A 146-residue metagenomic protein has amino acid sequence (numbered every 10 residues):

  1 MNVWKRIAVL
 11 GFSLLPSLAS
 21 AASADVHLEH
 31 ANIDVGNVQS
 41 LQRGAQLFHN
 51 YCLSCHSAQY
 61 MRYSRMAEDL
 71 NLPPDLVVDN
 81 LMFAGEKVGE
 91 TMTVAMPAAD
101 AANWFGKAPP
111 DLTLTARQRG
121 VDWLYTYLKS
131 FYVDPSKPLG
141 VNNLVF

Functional and structural regions predicted by a protein language model:
M1-V35: Post-cleavage N-terminal segment of exported redox proteins
F12-L15, A19, V78-D79, M96-A101 (+1 more regions): Intrinsically disordered, low-complexity boundary segments flanking structured domains
A22-Q46, S57-E68, V77: Electrostatic cytochrome c docking/interface patches
Q39, D75, R119-D122: Generic alpha-helical secondary structure signal
Q46-A58, V94-A98, A108-R119, W123-T126: C-type cytochrome heme c attachment motif
Y51-Q59, Y63, Y132-P135: A generic secondary-structure signal for well-formed alpha-helical elements
M66-N103, K107-P109, T115: Structured domain cores in non-transmembrane regions
W104-F146: Thiol/selenol-based redox catalytic cores and closely related redox-interacting motifs
